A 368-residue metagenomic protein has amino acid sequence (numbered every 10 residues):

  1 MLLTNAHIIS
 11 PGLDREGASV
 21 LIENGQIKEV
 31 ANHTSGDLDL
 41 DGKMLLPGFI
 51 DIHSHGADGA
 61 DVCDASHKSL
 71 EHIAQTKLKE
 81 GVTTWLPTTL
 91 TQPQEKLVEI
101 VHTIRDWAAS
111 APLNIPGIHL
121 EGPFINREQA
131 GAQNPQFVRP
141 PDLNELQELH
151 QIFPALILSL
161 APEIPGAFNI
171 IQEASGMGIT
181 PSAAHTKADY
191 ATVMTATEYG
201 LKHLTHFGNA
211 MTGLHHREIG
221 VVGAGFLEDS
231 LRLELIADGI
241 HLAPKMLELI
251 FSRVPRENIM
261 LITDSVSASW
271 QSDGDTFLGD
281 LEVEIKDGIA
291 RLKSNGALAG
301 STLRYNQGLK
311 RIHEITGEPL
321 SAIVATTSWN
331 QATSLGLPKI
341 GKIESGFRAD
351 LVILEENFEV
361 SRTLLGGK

Functional and structural regions predicted by a protein language model:
M1-L46: Histidine-rich, glycine-flanked metal-binding segment
G42, L120, A174, L204 (+2 more regions): Conserved, mostly hydrophobic/aromatic
K43-A65: Di-metal (Zn2+ and/or Mg2+/Mn2+) metal-binding site signature of metallo-dependent hydrolases with the MBL/beta-CASP
I52, V62-N114, Q136-I152, A322-V324 (+1 more regions): Alpha-helical scaffold segments that flank or form the walls of functional sites
H55, E71-I100, L113-N126, F153-E163 (+4 more regions): Divalent metal-dependent hydrolysis catalytic cores, especially in the metallo-beta-lactamase
Q75-L86, N126-I152, T195-F207, M211 (+3 more regions): Active-site gating loops and adjacent loop-to-helix segments of metal-dependent hydrolytic enzymes
H150-Q271: Active-site core of metal-dependent hydrolases
G220-L233, F251-T263, S269-F347, L351-L354: His/Asp/Glu-enriched, well-ordered alpha-helical/loop segment that forms or immediately abuts the divalent-metal
